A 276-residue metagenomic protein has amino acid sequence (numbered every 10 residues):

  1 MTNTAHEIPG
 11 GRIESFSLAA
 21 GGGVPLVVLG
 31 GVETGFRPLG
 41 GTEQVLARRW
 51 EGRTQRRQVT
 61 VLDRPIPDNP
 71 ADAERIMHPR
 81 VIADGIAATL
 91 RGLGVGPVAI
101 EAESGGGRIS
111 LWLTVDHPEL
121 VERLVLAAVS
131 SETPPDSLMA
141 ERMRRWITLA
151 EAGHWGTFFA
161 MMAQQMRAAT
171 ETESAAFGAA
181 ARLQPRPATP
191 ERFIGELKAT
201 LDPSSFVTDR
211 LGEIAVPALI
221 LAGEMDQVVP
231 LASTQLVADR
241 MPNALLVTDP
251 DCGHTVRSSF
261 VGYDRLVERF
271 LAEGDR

Functional and structural regions predicted by a protein language model:
E7-A71: Conserved HGGG/HGGXW glycine-rich cap/lid loop of the alpha/beta-hydrolase fold
V81-V98: Conserved acidic catalytic loop of the alpha/beta-hydrolase fold
A102-G106, S110: Gly/Ala-rich beta-loop-alpha elbow adjacent to hydrolase catalytic centers
L111, V115, R123-E151: Flexible "cap/lid" loop of the alpha/beta hydrolase fold
P135-L138, W155-S204, R210: Conserved alpha/beta-hydrolase catalytic His-Asp/Glu region
I214, I220-A222, D226: Short beta-strand/loop motif that positions the catalytic acidic residue of the alpha/beta-hydrolase fold
Q227-S233: Conserved alpha/beta-hydrolase "acid-adjacent" motif
N243-R276: Catalytic active-site module of serine/aspartate enzymes centered on a nucleophile-bearing elbow/loop
